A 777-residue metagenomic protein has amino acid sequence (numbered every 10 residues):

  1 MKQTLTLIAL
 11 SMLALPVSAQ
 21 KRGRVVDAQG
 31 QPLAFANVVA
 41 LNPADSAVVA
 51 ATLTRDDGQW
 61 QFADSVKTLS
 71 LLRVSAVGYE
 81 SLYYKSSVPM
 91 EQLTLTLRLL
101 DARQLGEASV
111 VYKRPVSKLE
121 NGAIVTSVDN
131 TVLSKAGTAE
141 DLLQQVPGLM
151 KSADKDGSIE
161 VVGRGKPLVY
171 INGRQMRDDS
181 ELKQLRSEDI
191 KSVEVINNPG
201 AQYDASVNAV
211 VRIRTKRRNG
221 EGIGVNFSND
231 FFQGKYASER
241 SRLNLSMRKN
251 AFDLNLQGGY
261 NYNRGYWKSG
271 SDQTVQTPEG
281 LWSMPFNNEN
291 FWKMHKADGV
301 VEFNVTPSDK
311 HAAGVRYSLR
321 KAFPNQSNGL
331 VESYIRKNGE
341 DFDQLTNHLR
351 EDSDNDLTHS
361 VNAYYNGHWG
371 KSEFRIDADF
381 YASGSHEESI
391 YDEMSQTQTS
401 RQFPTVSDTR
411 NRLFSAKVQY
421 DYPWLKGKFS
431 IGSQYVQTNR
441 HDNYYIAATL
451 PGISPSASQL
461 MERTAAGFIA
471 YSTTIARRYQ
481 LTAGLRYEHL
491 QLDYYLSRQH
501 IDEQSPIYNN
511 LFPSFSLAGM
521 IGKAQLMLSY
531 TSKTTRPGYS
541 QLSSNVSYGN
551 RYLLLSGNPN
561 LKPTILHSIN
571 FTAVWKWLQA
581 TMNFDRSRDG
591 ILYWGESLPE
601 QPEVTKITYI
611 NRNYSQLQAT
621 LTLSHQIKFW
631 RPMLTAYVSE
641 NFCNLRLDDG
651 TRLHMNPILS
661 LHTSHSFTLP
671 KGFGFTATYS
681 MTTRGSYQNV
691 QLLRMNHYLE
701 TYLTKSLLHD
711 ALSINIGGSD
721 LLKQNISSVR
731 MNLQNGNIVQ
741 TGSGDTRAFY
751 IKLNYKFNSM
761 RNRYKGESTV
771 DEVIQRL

Functional and structural regions predicted by a protein language model:
V39-L41, S75-Y79, E91-V132, D156 (+2 more regions): Short, acidic, small-residue-rich periplasmic hinge/interaction motif at the N-terminus of Gram-negative outer-membrane
A44-Q59: Short, acidic Ser/Thr/Gly-rich low-complexity loop/linker segments typical of extracellular and cell-surface proteins
Q92-R98, E107, A139-L142, G157-E160 (+4 more regions): N-terminal periplasmic accessory domains that precede and gate Gram-negative outer-membrane beta-barrel machines
E140-R174: Extracytoplasmic beta-strand/coil segments of soluble accessory domains associated with Gram-negative outer-membrane
R174-P199: Short acidic/polar hinge/loop motifs at secondary-structure boundaries that mediate gating or recognition
D204-V211, N219-S269, H295-A297: Outer-membrane beta-barrel translocator/receptor signature
K296-P324, L349-L496, A518-Q525, Q579-M582 (+2 more regions): Face-selective signature of the C-terminal outer-membrane beta-barrel domain
Q459-E462, E503-P506, T534-R588, T605-Q618 (+1 more regions): Outer-membrane beta-barrel signature, preferentially recognizing the C-terminal barrel domain of Gram-negative
